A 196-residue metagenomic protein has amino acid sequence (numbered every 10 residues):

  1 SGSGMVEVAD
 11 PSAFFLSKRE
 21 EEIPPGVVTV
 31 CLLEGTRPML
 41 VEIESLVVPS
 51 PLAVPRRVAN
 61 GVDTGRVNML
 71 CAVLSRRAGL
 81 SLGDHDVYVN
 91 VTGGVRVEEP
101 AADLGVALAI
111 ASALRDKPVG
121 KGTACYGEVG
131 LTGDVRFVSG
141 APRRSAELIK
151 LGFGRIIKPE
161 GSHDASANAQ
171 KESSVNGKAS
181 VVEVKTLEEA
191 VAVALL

Functional and structural regions predicted by a protein language model:
S1-L196: Peripheral, non-AAA+ core regions of ATP-driven protein-machinery
